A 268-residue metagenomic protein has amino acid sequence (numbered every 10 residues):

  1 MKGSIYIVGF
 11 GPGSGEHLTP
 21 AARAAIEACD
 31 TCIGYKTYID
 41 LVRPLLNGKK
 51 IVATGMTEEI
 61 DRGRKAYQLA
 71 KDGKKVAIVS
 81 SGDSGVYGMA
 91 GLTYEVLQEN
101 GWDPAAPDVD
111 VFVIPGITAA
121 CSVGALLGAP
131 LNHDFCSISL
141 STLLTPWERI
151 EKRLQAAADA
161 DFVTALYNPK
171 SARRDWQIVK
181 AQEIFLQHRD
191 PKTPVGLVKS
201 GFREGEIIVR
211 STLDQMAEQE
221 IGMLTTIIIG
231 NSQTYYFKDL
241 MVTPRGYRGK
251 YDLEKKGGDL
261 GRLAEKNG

Functional and structural regions predicted by a protein language model:
M1-V111, A217, K256-G261: Class I S-adenosyl-L-methionine
I5-I7, D159-G268: A contiguous loop/helix-start segment that scaffolds small-molecule binding in enzyme catalytic cores
S14, V86-A160: Class I SAM-dependent methyltransferase SAM-binding "motif I" and its flanking Rossmann-like core
C29-C32, L45, L69-G73, V96-N100 (+5 more regions): Change "in soluble alpha/beta enzymes" to "in soluble alpha/beta proteins
I33-Y35, I78-S80, V113-G116, L131-H133 (+1 more regions): General beta-strand structural signal in soluble alpha/beta enzymes
T57-R62, A119, L143-T145, F202-G205: A short acidic, often aromatic-flanked loop/helix-cap motif at beta-alpha or helix-coil junctions that lines enzyme
